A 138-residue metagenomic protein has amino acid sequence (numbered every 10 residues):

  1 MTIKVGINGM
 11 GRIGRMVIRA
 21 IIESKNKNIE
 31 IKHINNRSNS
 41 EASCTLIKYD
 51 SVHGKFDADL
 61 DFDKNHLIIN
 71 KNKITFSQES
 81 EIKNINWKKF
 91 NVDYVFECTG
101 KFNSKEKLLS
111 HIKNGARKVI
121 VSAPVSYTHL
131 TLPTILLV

Functional and structural regions predicted by a protein language model:
M10: Glycine-rich Rossmann-fold phosphate-binding loop(s) that bind the pyrophosphate of adenine dinucleotide cofactors
G14-R15: N-terminal Rossmann-fold NAD(P) dinucleotide-binding loop
A20-N28: A short, Lys/Arg-enriched amphipathic alpha-helix followed by its capping loop at the start of a domain
I31-I69: Glycine-rich phosphate-binding loop and adjoining beta1-alpha1-beta2 segment of Rossmann-like nucleotide-binding folds
G54-E106: A structured beta-alpha segment of the ubiquitous adenosine-cofactor-binding alpha/beta core
Y94-S126: ADP-ribose/adenylate-binding Rossmann-like module
T128-T134: Conserved small/polar residues in nucleotide/adenosyl-binding loops
